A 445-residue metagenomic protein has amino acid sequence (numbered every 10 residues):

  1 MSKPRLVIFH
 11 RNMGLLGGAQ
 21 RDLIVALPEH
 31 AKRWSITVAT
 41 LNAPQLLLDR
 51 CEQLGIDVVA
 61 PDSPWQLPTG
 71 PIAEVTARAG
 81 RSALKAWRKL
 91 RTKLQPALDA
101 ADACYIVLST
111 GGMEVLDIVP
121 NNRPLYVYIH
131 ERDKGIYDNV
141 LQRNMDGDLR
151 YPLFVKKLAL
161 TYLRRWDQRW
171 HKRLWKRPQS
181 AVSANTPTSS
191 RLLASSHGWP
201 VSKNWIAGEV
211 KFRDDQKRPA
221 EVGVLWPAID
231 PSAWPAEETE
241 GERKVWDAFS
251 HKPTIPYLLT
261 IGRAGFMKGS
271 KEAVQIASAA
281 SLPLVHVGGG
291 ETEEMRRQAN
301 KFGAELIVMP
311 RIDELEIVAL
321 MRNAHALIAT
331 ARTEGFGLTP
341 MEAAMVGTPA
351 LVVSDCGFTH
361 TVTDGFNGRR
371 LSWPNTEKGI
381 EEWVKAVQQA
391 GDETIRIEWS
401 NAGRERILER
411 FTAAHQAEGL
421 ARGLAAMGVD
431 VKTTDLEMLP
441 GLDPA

Functional and structural regions predicted by a protein language model:
D133, M145-V182, S189-R191, W199 (+1 more regions): Membrane-proximal helix-turn-helix segments that form the acceptor-binding/catalytic region of lipid-linked
S183, E221-I229, R243-K268, V274-A279 (+1 more regions): Conserved donor-binding/catalytic core segment of Leloir-type glycosyltransferases
H286, M295-L315: Nucleotide-activated donor-binding/catalytic signature segment of Leloir-type glycosyltransferases, i.e., the conserved
A319-A324: Short alpha-helical donor nucleotide-sugar binding micro-motif in glycosyltransferases
R332: Aromatic "clamp/platform" in nucleotide-sugar-dependent glycosyltransferases that forms part of the donor/acceptor
P349-V353, V362: Short hydrophobic beta-strand element within catalytic cores of glycosyltransferases and related nucleotide-activated
T359-Q388: Change "using UDP/GDP/dTDP sugars" to "using nucleotide sugars
I395-R410, Q416-R422, E437-L439: A short, well-ordered alpha-helix in the C-terminal region of glycosyltransferases
